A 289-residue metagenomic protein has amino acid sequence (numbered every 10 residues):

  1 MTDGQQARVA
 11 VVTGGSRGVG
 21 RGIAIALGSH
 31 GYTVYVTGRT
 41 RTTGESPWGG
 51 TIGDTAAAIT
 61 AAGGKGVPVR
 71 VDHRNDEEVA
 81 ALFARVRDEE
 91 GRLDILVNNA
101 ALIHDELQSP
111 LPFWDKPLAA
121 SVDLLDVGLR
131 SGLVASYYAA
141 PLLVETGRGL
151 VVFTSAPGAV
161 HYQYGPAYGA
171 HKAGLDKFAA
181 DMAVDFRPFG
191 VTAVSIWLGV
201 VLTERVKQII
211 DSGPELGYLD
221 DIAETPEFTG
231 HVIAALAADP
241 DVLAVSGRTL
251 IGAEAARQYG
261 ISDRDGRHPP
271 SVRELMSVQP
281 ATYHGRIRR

Functional and structural regions predicted by a protein language model:
T2-E90, H104-P112: Short-chain dehydrogenase/reductase
A7-R8, G64-K65, R92-L93, L143-P157 (+2 more regions): Active-site loop of short-chain dehydrogenase/reductase
V12-T13, N98-A101, G128, G149-A156 (+2 more regions): Structural signature of the Rossmann-like NAD(P)-dependent dehydrogenase/reductase core
L27, R92-L93, D176, F186-V201 (+1 more regions): Conserved Rossmann-fold SDR core element
D94, W114-V134, V152, L175: Catalytic Tyr-X3-Lys loop
A101, D123-G147, A159, A183-V184: Amphipathic alpha-helical dimer-interface segment in Rossmann-like NAD(P)H-dependent oxidoreductases
L102-E106, W114-L118, G149-P188, G199-V201 (+2 more regions): Catalytic loop of short-chain dehydrogenase/reductase
S195, S212-R289: C-terminal helical subdomain
